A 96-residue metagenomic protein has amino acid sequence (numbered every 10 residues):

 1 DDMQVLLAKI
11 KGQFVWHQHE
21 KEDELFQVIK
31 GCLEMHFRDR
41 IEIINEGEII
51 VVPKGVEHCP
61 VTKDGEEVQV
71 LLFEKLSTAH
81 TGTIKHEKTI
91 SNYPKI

Functional and structural regions predicted by a protein language model:
D1-W16, E22, F73-K75, H80-T81: A short glycine-rich, His/Asp/Glu-containing loop-to-beta-strand
Q4, C59-I96: Double-stranded beta-helix
A8, V28-I29, H36, V61 (+1 more regions): Beta-strand residues in well-ordered beta-sheet regions across diverse protein folds
G12, K21-L33, R38-D39: Glycine- and acidic-residue-biased ligand/ion/polar-headgroup-sensing regions
R38-G55: Short acidic-glycine-tyrosine-enriched beta hairpin
